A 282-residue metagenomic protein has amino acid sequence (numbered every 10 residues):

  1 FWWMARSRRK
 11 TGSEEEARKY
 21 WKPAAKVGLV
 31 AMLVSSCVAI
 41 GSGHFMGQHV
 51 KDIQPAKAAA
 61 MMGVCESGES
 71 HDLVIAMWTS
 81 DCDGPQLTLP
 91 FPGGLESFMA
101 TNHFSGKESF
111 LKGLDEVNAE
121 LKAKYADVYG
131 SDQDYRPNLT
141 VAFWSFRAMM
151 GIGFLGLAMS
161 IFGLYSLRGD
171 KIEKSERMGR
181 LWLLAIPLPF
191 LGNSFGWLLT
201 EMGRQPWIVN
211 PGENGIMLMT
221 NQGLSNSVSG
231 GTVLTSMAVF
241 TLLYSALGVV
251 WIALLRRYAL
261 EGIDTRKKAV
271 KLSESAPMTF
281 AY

Functional and structural regions predicted by a protein language model:
F1-P55, E176: Internal alpha-helical transmembrane segments
S7-T11, F45, H49, G163-E173 (+1 more regions): Juxtamembrane transmembrane-helix termini
A31-K112: Aromatic-rich transmembrane-lumenal/periplasmic boundary elements in polytopic membrane proteins
S35-G47, L191-Q205: C-terminal TM-helix exit segments that contain a strictly Trp-centered aromatic cap at the helix terminus
A59-M62, G262-T279: Short, highly charged, low-complexity non-transmembrane loops/tails of multi-pass membrane proteins
D83-I152, V233-T241: Individual transmembrane alpha-helix segments
P137-W197, T232-Y258: C-terminal substrate/ligand-recognition segments
V209-T235: Short, membrane-exposed interhelical loops at transmembrane-helix boundaries
